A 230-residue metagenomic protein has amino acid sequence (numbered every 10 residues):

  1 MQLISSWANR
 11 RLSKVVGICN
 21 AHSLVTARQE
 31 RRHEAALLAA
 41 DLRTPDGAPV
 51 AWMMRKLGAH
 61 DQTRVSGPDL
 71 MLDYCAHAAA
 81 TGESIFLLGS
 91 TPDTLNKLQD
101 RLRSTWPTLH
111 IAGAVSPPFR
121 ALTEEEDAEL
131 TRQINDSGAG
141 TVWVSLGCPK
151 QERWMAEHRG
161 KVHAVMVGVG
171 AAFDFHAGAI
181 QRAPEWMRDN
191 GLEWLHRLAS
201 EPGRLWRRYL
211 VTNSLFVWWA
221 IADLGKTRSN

Functional and structural regions predicted by a protein language model:
M1-D69: N-terminal nucleotide/polyanion-binding subdomain common to many enzyme families
S13, E83, V162-A164: A short helix->loop->beta-strand "cap" motif at the edges of active sites that frequently abuts
P49-K56, A183-N230: A transmembrane-helix-recognition feature enriched in membrane-embedded lipid enzymes and envelope glyco-/phospholipid
V50-W52, K150, A172-A177: Short gly/pro/ser/thr-enriched loop/turn and capping motifs at secondary-structure boundaries
A51-Q133, S137: Conserved beta-alpha
Q99, E152-K161: Short Gly/Thr/Asp-enriched flexible loops that form oxyanion-binding sites at enzyme active sites
S116-L122, A164-S200: Short, flexible loop segments at boundaries between secondary-structure elements
I134-C148: Proline-aspartate-enriched helix->loop->beta-strand connector
